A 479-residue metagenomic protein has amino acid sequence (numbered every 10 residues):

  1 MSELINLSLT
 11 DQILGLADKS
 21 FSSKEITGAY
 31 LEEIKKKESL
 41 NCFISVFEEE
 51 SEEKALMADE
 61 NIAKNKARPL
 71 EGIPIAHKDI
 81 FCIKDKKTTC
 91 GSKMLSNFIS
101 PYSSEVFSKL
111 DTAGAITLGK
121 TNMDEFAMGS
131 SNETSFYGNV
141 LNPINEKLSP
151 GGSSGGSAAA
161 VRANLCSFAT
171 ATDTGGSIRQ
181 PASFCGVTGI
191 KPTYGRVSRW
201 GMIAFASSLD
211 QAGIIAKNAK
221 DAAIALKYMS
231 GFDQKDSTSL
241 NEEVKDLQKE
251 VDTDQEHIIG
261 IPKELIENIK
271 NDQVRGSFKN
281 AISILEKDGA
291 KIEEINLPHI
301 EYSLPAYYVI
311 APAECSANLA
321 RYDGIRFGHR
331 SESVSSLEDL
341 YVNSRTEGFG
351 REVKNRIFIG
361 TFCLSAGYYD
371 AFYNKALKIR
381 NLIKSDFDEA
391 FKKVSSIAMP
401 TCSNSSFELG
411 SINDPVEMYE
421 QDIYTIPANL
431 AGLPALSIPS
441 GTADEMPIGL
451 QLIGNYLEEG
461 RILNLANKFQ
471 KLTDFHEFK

Functional and structural regions predicted by a protein language model:
S2-T174, K279-S283, K287-D288: Gly/Ser-rich catalytic/binding loops embedded in alpha/beta enzyme cores
S23, T27-G28, L56, L247 (+4 more regions): Acyltransferase
K36, T112, A163-N268, K279-D288 (+2 more regions): Structural helix-boundary/capping segments
L70-C90, K147, T253-P262, A313-N381 (+1 more regions): Short helix-loop capping/hinge segments that flank enzyme active sites or metal/cofactor-binding pockets
K93, F136, V140, T238-E242 (+4 more regions): Short, surface-exposed loop/helix-turn segments at secondary-structure junctions that function as lids/hinges flanking
Y137, A306-A313, P447-L457: Short basic, glycine-rich beta-strand/loop surfaces that mediate nucleic-acid
A290-Y307, S440: Short connector loops at secondary-structure junctions
